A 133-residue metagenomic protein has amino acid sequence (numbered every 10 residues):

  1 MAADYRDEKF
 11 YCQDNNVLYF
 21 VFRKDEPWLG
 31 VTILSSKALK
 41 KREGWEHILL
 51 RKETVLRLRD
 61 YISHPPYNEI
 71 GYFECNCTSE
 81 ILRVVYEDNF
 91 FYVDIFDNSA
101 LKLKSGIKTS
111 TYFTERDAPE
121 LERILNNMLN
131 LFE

Functional and structural regions predicted by a protein language model:
M1-E133: Positively charged, low-complexity terminal tracts and the immediately adjacent first secondary-structure elements
